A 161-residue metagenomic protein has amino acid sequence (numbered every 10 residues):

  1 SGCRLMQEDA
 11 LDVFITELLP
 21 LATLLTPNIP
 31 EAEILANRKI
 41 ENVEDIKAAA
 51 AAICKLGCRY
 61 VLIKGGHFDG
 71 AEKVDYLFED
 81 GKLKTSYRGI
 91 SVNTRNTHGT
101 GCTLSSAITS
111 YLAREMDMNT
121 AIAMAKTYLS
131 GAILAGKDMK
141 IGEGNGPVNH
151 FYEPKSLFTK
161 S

Functional and structural regions predicted by a protein language model:
R4-K84: Conserved phosphate/ATP/ADP-binding segment of small-molecule kinases
E31, G66-D69, I90-N93, K126-L129: Glycine-rich beta-alpha junction loops
I34, T94-M118: Short, small-residue alpha-helix embedded
H67, H98, H150: Histidine-centered active-site/metal-ligand motif
L83-H98: Short pre-catalytic strand/loop immediately N-terminal to key active-site residues, enriched for Gly-Thr
L83-T85, Y111-A125: Phosphate-handling active-site elements
N119-S161: Charged C-terminal helix
